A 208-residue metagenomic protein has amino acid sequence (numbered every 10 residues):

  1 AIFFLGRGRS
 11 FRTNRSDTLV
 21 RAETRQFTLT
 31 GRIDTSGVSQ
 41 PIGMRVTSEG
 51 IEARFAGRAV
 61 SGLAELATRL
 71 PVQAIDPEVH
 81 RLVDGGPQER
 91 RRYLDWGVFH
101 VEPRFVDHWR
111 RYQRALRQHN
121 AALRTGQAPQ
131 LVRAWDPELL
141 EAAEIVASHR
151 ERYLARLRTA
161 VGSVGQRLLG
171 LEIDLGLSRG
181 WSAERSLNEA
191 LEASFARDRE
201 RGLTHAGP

Functional and structural regions predicted by a protein language model:
A1: Glycine-rich phosphate-binding P-loop
F4, S16, T35, R45 (+1 more regions): Conserved NTPase motor "head" modules and their coupling/switch loops across ABC/AAA+ ATPases, GTPases, and GHKL ATPases
F4-R7, A121: Regular, well-ordered alpha-helical segments
G6-E89, Y93-F105, A155-S163, N188 (+1 more regions): Nucleotide-state sensing region of NTPase/ATPase domains
T24, R124, E151: Residue-level marker of positions within ordered structural domains that often coincide with functionally constrained
I75-E144, S148: Extended, highly charged alpha-helical segments
